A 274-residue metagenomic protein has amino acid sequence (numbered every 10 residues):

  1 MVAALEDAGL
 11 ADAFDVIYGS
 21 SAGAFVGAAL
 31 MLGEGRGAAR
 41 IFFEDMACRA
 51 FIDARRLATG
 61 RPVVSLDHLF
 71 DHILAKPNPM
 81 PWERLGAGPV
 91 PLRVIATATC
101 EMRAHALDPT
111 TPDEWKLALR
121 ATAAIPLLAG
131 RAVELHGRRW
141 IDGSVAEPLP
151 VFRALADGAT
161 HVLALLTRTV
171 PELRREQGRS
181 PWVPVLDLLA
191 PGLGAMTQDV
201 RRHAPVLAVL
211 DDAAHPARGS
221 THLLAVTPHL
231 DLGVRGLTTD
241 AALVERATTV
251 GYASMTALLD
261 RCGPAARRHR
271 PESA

Functional and structural regions predicted by a protein language model:
M1-Y18, A28-A274: Patatin-like phospholipase
G19, G23: Gly/Ala-rich beta-loop-alpha elbow adjacent to hydrolase catalytic centers
